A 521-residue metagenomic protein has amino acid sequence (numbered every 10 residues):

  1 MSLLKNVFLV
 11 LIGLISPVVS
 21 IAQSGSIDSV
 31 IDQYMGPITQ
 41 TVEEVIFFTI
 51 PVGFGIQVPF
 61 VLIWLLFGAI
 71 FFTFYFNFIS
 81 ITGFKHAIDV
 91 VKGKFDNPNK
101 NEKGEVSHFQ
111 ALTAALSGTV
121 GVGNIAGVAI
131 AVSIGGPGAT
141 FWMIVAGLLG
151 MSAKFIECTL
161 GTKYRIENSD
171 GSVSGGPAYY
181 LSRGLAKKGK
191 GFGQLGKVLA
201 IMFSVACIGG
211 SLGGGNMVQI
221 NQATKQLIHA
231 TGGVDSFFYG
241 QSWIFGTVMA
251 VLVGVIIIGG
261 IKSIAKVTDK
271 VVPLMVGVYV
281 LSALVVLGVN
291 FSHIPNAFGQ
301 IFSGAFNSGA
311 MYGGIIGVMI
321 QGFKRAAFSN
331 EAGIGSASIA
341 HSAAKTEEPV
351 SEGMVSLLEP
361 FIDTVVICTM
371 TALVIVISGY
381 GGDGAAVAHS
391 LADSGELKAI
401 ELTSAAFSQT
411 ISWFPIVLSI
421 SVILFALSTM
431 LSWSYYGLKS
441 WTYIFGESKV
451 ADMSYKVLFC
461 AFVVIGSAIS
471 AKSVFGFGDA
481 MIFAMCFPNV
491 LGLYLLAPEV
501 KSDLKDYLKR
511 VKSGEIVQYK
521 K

Functional and structural regions predicted by a protein language model:
L3, F67, F72-I88, L199 (+7 more regions): Membrane-interface loop-to-helix entry segments
L3-V122, V132-A139, G150, Y494-K521: N-terminal alpha-helical transmembrane segments of multi-pass membrane transport and channel/translocase proteins
Q23-G25, E157-S169, A283-Q300, A310-G314 (+3 more regions): Extracellular/periplasmic helix-exit of transmembrane alpha-helices
F54-G83, S133-S172, C368-M370, F414 (+1 more regions): Extracellular loop-to-transmembrane helix junctions
F72-T73, L116-S117, A146-V173, S182-N221 (+2 more regions): Helix-loop-helix module between adjacent transmembrane segments
I79-H108, I130-V132, G136-T140, S152-L195 (+3 more regions): Flexible loop linkers connecting adjacent transmembrane helices in multi-pass alpha-helical membrane transporters
N99-I134, L160-L185, V198, M202-I208 (+1 more regions): Alpha-helical membrane segments and immediately flanking helix-loop junctions that form or couple to the substrate/ion
I256-D269, L274-S342, E347, A405: Membrane-embedded translocation segments of transport machinery
